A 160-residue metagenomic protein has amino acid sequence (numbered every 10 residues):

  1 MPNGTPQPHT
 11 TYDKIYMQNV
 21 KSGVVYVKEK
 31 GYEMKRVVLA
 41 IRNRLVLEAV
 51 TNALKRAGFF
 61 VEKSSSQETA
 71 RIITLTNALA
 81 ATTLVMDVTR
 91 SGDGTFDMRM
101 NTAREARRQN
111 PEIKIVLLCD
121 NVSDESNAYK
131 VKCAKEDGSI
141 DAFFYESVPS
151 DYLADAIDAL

Functional and structural regions predicted by a protein language model:
M34-V37: Extreme N-terminal starter segment of soluble prokaryotic enzymes
I41: Conserved acidic carboxylate
R44-S64: Two-component/phosphorelay signaling modules centered on CheY-like receiver
S65-T83, S91-D93: Acidic, metal-coordinating helix/loop segments flanking the phosphotransfer/catalytic sites of two-component signaling
A81-N110, V122, S126-N127: Conserved phosphotransfer microenvironments
D97, N101, L117-A142: Alpha4 helix (beta4-alpha4-beta5 surface) of REC/receiver domains from two-component response regulators
Y145-I157: C-terminal output helix
